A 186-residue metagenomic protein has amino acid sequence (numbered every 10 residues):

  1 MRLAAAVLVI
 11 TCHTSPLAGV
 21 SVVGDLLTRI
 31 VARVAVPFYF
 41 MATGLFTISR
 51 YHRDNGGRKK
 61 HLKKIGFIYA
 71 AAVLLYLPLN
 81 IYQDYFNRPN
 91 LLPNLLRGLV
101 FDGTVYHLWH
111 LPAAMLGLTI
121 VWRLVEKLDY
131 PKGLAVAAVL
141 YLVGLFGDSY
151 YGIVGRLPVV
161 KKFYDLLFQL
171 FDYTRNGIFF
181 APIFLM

Functional and structural regions predicted by a protein language model:
M1, G57-I65, Y130-A137: Membrane-interfacial loop-to-transmembrane alpha-helix junctions, especially the N-terminal start
M1-R50, I65-L74, Y173, G177-F179 (+1 more regions): Functionally critical transmembrane alpha-helices in membrane proteins and complexes, commonly lining
V7-T14, A72-P78, A137-G152: Aromatic-anchored segments of alpha-helical transmembrane domains
L17-S21, R53, I81-P89, E126 (+3 more regions): Transmembrane helix-loop junctions in multipass membrane proteins, especially transporters and channels
G24-V36, G98-A113, S149-I183: Interfacial loop-to-helix transition and helix-capping segments at the boundaries of transmembrane helices
R33-F38, R50-L108, A113, G117: Transmembrane alpha-helical segments and their boundary/interface "anchor" motifs in multi-pass integral membrane
L45-R53, I120-L128, M186: Structural signal for the C-terminal ends of transmembrane alpha-helices and the immediately following loop
L118-V143: Solvent-exposed interhelical
